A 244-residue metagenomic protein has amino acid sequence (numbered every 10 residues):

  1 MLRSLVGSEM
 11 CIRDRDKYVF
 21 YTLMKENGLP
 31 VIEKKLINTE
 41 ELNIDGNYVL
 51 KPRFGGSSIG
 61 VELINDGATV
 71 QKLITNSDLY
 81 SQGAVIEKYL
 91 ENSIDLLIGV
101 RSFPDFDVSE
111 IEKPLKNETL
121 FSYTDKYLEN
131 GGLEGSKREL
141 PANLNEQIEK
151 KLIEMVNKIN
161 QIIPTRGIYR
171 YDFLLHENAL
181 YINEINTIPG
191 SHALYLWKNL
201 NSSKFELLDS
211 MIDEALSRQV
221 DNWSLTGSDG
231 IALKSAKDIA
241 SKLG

Functional and structural regions predicted by a protein language model:
M1-G7, C11-I12: Single conserved hydrophobic/aromatic residue that forms the stacking wall/gate of nucleotide- or nucleobase-binding
S8, E129-G135, N186-S191: Short glycine/proline- and charge-enriched loop/turn segments that cap or connect secondary-structure elements
R13-S93, I153: Active-site nucleotide/adenylate-binding loops and adjacent lid/helix of ATP-dependent enzymes
S57-I59, G135, S191-Y195: Short small-residue beta-strand/loop micro-motif enriched in glycine and branched aliphatics
D66-E139, N143-Q147, L175, L180: Phosphate-binding site of ATP-dependent enzymes
N145-G244: ATP-dependent carboxylate activation and anion-phosphoryl transfer catalytic cores that bind Mg-ATP to form
